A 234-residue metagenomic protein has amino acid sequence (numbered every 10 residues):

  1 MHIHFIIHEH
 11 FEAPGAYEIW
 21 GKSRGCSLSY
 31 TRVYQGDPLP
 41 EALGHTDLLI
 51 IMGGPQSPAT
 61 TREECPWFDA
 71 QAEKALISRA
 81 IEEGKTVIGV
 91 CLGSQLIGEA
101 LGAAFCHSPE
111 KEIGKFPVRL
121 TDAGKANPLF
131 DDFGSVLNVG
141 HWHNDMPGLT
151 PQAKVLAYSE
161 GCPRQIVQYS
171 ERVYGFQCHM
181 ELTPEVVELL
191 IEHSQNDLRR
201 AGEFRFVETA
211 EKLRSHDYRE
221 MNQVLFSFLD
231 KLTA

Functional and structural regions predicted by a protein language model:
M1-E83, R199-A234: N-terminal beta1-alpha1 cap of cysteine-dependent amidohydrolase-like domains
G15-A16, P40, A59-R62, G98-A100 (+3 more regions): Short glycine-/acidic-enriched loop or helix-start segments at secondary-structure transitions that form or flank
G54-P55, S94, M180: Active-site metal-binding loops of divalent metal-dependent hydrolases
R79-A104: Catalytic nucleophile loop
L101-E185: Pocket-forming structural segment of enzyme catalytic cores
K154-Y158, C162-A234: C-terminal and late-domain segments of enzyme folds
